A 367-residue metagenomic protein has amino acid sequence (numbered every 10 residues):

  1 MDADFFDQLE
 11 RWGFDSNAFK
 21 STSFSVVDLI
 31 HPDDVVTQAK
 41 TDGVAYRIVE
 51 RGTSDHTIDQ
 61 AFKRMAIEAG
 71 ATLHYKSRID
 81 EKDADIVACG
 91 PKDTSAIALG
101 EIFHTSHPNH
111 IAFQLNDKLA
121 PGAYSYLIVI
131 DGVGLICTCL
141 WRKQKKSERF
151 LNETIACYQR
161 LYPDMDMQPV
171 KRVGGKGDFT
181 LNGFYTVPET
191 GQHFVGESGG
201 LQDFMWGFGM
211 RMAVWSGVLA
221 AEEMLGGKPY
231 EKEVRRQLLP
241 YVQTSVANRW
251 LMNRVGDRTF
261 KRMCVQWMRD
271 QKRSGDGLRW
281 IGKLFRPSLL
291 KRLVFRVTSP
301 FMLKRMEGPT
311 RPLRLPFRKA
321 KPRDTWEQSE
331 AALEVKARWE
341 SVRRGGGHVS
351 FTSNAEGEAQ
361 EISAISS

Functional and structural regions predicted by a protein language model:
M1-D33, L99: N-terminal FAD cofactor-binding segment of flavoenzymes
K20-S23, E148-R235: FAD/FMN-dependent oxidoreductases across multiple families
I30-V35, I130-G132: Short acidic-glycine loop/turn motifs at beta-strand connectors
V35-A45: Short amphipathic beta-strand/extended segments with alternating polar/hydrophobic composition
G43-Y46, G134, G199-Q202: A short, flexible beta-alpha/helix-coil linker loop
H56-R172, G177-T186, G200: Predominantly flavin-linked oxidoreductase catalytic cores and closely associated redox partners
W206, E222-W267: Active-site-proximal substrate-binding core of FAD-dependent oxidoreductases
R258-S367: C-terminal auxiliary extensions adjacent to catalytic cores
